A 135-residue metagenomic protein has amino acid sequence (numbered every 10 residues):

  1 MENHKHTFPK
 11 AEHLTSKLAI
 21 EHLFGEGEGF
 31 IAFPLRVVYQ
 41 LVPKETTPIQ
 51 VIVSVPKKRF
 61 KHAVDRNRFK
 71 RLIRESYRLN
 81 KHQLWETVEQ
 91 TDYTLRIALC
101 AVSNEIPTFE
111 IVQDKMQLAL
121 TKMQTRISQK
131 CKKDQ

Functional and structural regions predicted by a protein language model:
M1-Q135: Positively charged, solvent-exposed patches that mediate nucleic-acid binding
